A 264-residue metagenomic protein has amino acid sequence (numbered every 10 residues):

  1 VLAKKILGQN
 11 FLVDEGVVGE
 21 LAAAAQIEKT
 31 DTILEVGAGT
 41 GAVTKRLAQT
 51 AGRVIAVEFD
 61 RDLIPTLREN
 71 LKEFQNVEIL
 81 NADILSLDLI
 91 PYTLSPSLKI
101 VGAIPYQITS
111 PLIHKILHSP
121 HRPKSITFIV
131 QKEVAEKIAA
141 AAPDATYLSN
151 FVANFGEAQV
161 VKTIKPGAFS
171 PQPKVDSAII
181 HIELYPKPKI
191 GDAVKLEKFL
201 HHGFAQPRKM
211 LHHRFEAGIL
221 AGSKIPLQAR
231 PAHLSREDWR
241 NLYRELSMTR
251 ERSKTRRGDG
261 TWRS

Functional and structural regions predicted by a protein language model:
V1-H202, R240-R263: Catalytic cores of RNA-modifying enzymes
P173, P207, P231-L234: Short glycine/threonine-rich catalytic loop with a Thr-x-Gly-x-Asp
F199-F215: Pseudouridine synthase
H213-T249, R257-W262: C-terminal, charge/polar-rich interaction regions
